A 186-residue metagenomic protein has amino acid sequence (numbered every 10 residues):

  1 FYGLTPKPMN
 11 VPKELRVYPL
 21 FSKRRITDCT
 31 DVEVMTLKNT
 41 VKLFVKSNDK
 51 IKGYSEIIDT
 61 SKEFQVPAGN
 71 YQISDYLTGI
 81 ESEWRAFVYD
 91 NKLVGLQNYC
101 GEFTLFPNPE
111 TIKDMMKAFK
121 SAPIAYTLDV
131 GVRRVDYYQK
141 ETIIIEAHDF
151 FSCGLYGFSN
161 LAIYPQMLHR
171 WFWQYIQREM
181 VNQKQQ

Functional and structural regions predicted by a protein language model:
F1-A118: Active-site nucleotide/adenylate-binding loops and adjacent lid/helix of ATP-dependent enzymes
Q72, T78, K120, G131-R133 (+1 more regions): Functionally constrained cores in energy, signaling, and assembly domains
W84, P123-D136: A short glycine-rich, hydrophobically flanked beta-strand micro-motif that places a catalytic Asp/Glu for divalent metal
T104, N108, D129, S159-A162: Poly-acidic low-complexity segments
E110-Y126, M167-E179: Short, solvent-exposed cationic patches
R134-Q186: C-terminal active-site "lid" helix and adjoining low-complexity regulatory extension at the edge of ATP-using catalytic
